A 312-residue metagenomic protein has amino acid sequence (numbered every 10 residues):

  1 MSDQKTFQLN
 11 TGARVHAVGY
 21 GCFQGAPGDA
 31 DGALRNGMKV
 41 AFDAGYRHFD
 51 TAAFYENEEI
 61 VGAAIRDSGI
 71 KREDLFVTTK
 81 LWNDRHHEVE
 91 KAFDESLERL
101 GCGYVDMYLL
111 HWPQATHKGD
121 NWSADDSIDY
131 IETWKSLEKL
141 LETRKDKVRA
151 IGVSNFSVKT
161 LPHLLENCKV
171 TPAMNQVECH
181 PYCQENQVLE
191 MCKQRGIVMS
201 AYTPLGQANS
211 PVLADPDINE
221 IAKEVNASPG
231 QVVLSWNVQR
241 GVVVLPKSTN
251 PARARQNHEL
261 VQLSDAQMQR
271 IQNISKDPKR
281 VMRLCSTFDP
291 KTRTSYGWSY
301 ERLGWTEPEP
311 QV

Functional and structural regions predicted by a protein language model:
M1-L75, E142, L205-G206, W298-V312: N-terminal binding-site loop/beta-alpha segment at the start of enzyme catalytic domains that lines or forms
Q8-T11, G62-R72, L97-G103, L165-C168 (+1 more regions): Acidic (Asp/Glu)-rich catalytic clusters
A17, R72-L75, G103-M107, R149-A150 (+2 more regions): Short acidic capping loops at alpha-helix termini that bridge into adjacent secondary structure
V18-G32, T78-E88, D120-D126: Active-site mouth loops of central-metabolism enzymes
A26-F42, R85-G101, S157-P162, Q184: Short, acidic/polar
R72-R85, M107-P113, Q176-C179: A short, structured active-site edge motif that brings together acidic residues
H86-T133: Glycine/small-residue-rich loop that forms an oxyanion/phosphate-binding "nest" at active or ligand-binding sites
A115-V312: Beta/alpha (TIM)-barrel catalytic core signal, keyed to glycine-rich beta->alpha loops juxtaposed to Asp/Glu that bind
